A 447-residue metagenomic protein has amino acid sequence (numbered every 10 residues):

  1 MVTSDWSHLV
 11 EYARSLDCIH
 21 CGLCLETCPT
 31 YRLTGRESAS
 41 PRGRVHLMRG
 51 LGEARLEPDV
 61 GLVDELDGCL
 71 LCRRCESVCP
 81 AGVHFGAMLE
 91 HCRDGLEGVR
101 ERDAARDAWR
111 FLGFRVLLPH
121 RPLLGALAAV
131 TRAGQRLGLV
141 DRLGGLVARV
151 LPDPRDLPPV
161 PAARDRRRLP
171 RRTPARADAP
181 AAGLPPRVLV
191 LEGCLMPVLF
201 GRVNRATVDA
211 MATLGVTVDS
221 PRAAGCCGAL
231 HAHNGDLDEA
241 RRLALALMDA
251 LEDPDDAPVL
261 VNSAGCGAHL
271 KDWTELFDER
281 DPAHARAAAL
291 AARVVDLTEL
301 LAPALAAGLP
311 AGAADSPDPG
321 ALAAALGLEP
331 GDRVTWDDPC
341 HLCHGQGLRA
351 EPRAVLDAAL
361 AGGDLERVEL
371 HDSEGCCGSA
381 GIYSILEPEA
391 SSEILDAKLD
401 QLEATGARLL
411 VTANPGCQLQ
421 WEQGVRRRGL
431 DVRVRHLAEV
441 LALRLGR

Functional and structural regions predicted by a protein language model:
M1-S7, Y31-D64, G82-L112, L430-R435: Non-heme iron-sulfur electron-transfer modules
V2-S15, R55-L66, A212-V216, G362-R367: Short, intrinsically disordered, charge-biased short linear motifs at domain edges
Y12-Y31, D59, V63-V83, H341 (+1 more regions): Cysteine-centered iron-sulfur cluster-binding motifs in ferredoxin-type domains/subunits of redox enzymes
L16, G35-A39, H231-D238: Alpha-helix capping and helix-loop boundary segments enriched in small/acidic/polar residues
G22-E26, R36-P41, T217-R222: N-terminal glycine-rich anion-binding loops that anchor highly charged ligand groups
E26, H46-R49, V60, D64-D67 (+9 more regions): N-terminal, well-ordered alpha-helical segments
E53, R74, V78, G235: Short His/Asp/Glu-rich catalytic/ion-coordination signatures at enzyme active sites or charged loops
F85-R447: Iron-sulfur cluster-binding electron-transfer modules in prokaryotic oxidoreductases
